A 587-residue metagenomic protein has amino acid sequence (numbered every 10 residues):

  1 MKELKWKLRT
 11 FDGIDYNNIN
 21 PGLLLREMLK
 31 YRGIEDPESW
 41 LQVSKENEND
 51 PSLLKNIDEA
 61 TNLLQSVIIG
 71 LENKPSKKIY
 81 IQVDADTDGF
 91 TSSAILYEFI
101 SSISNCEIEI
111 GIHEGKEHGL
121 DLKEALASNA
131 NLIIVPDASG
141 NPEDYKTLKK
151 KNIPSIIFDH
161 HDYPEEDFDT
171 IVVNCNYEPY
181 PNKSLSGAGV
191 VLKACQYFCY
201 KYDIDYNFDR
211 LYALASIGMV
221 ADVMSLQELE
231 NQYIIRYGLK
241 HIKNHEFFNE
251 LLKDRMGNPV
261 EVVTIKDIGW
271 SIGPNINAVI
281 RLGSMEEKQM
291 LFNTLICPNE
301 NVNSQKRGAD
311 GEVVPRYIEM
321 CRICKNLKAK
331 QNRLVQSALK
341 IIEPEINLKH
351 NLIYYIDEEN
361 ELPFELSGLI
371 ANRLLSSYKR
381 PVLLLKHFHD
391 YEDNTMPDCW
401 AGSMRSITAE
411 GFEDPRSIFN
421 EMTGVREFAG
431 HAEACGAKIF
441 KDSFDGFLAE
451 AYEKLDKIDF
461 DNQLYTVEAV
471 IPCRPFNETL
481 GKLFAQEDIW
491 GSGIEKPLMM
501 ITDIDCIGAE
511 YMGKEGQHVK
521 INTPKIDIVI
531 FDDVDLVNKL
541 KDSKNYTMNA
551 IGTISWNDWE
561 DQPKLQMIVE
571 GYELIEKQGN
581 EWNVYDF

Functional and structural regions predicted by a protein language model:
K2-L132, K150-N152, C199-G446, F460 (+2 more regions): Hydrophobic helix-and-loop "lid/oligomerization" segment in the mid-to-C-terminal part of catalytic domains
L29, N277, L483-F484, G552: A residue-level signal for conserved active-site and pocket-lining positions in enzyme catalytic cores
A125-L126, I133-K149, I153-G218, M224: Conserved phosphate-handling catalytic cores of large alpha/beta enzymes
Y355, K520-P524, M567-E570: Short, acidic/hydrophobic/Gly-rich beta-strand patch recurrent on exposed beta strands that often constitutes part
C435, S443-L448, L536-V537, S543-F587: OB-fold single-stranded nucleic acid-binding module
K441-T502: Anionic-ligand-binding alpha/beta catalytic cores of soluble enzymes and soluble regulatory domains that recognize
S492-E515, I521, M548-A550: Structural detector for short beta-strands of small beta-barrel domains
P524-D542: Beta-strand/loop nucleic-acid-binding surfaces
